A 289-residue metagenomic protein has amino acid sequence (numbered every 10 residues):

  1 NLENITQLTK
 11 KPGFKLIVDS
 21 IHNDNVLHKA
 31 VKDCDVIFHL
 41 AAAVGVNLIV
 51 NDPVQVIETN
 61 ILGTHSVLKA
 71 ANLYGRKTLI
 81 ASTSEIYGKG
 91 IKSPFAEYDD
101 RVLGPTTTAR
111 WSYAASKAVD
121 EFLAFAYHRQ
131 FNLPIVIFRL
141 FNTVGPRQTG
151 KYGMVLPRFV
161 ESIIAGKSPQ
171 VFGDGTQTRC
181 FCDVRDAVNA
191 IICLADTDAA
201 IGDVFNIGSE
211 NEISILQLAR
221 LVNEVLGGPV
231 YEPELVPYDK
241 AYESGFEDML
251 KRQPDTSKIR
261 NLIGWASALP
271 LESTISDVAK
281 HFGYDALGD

Functional and structural regions predicted by a protein language model:
N1-F141, R185, D277, H281-Y284: N-terminal Rossmann-like NAD(P)+-binding domain of SDR-like oxidoreductases, especially those catalyzing
D19, N142, I163-D289: C-terminal substrate-binding subdomain of Rossmann-fold SDR/epimerase-dehydratase oxidoreductases
A42-L48, I86, N142-Q148, T176 (+2 more regions): Active-site proximal helix/loop that lines the substrate pocket of Rossmann-like NAD(P)-dependent oxidoreductase domains
N47, H65, G90-K92, R147 (+3 more regions): Gly/Ser/Thr-rich beta-alpha loop segments that engage phosphate groups in nucleotides
V50, E58-I61, Y113-A114, G153 (+4 more regions): Short, solvent-exposed loop/helix junctions and linker helices that flank or host conserved functional motifs
N51-D52, R147-K151, F246-D248: Short, solvent-exposed loop/turn segments at secondary-structure boundaries
L79, I86-P94, N132, Q148 (+2 more regions): Proline-centered turn/helix-capping motifs that create local helix->coil transitions or kinks
V119, L123, Y127, F159 (+2 more regions): Hydrophobic alpha-helix immediately C-terminal to the catalytic Tyr-X-X-X-Lys motif of short-chain
